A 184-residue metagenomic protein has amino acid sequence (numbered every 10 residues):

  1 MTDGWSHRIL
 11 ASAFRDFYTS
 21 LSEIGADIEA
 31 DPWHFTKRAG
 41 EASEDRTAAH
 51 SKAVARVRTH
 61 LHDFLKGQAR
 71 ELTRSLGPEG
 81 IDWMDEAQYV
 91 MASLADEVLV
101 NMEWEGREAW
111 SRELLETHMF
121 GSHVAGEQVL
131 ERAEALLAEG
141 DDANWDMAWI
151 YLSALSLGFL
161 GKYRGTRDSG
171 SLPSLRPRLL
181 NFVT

Functional and structural regions predicted by a protein language model:
T2-V98: Non-catalytic, solvent-exposed interaction/assembly segments
H34-K37, E41, S111, S153 (+1 more regions): Solvent-exposed, non-transmembrane amphipathic alpha-helical segments
H62, Q88, E127-L130, R176: Amphipathic alpha-helical transducer elements in NTP-driven molecular machines
S93-G170: Membrane-proximal low-complexity regions enriched in glycine and acidic/polar residues
P173-T184: Juxtamembrane amphipathic/hinge helix adjacent to a transmembrane helix
